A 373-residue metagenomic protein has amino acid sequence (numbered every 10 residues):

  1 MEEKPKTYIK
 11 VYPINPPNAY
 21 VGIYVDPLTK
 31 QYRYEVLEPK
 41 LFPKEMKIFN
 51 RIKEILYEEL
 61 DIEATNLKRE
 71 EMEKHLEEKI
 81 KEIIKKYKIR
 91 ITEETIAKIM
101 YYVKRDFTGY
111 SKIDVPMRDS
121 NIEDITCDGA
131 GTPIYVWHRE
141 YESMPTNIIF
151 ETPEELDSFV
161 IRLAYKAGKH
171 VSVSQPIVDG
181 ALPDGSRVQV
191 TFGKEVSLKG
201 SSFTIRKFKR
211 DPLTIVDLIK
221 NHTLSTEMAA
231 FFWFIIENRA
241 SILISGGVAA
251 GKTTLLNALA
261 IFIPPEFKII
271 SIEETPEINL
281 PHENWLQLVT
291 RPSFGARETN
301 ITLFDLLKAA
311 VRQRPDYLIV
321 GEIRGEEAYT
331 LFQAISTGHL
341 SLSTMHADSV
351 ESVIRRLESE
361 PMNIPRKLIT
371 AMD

Functional and structural regions predicted by a protein language model:
M1-V171: N-terminal accessory targeting/assembly segments
Y12-N15, I23-P27, D114-D119, D124-G129 (+12 more regions): Replace "in large, NTP-powered and nucleic-acid-processing enzymes" with "in large, NTP-powered factors and other
R33-E35, D124-T126, Y135, N147 (+9 more regions): Structured core elements
K40-L41, G131-T132, E140-E142, T152 (+8 more regions): Conserved nucleotide-binding/hydrolysis micro-motifs of P-loop NTPases
I55-I62, E82-K86, D106-Y110, D128 (+16 more regions): Conserved, well-folded catalytic cores of nucleic-acid-processing and energy-transducing macromolecular machines
C127-S241: P-loop NTP-binding catalytic core
A229-S245, T254-A371: Switch/coupling sub-region of P-loop NTPases
G251: Conserved glycine(s) of the Walker
